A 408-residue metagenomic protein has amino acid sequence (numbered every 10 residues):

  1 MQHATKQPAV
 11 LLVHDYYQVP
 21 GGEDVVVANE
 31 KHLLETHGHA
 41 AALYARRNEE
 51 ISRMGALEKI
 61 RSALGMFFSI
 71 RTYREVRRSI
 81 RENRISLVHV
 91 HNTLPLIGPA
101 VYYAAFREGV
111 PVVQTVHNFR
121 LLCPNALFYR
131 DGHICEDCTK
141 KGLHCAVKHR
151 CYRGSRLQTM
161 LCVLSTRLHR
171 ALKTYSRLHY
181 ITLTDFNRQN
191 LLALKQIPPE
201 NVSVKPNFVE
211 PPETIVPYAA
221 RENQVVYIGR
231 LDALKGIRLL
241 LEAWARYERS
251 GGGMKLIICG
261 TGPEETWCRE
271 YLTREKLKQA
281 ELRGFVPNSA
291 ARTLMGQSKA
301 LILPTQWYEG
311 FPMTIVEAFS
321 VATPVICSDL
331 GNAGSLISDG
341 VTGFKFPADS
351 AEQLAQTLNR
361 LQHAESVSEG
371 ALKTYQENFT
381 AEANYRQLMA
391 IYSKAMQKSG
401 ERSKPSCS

Functional and structural regions predicted by a protein language model:
D24-V25, N223, Y227-R246, P263-R269 (+2 more regions): A conserved mid-protein helix/loop that constitutes part of the nucleotide-sugar donor-binding site
R107, C135-Y180: Membrane-proximal helix-turn-helix segments that form the acceptor-binding/catalytic region of lipid-linked
F186, F208: Carbohydrate-associated surface elements
R269-S289: Nucleotide-activated donor-binding/catalytic signature segment of Leloir-type glycosyltransferases, i.e., the conserved
G296-G310, T323: Acidic donor-binding loop of glycosyltransferase active sites
I315, P324-C327: Short hydrophobic beta-strand element within catalytic cores of glycosyltransferases and related nucleotide-activated
D339-G340, F344-A351, L358-E365: Conserved acidic donor-binding segment of nucleotide-sugar-dependent glycosyltransferases
E365-A390: A short, well-ordered alpha-helix in the C-terminal region of glycosyltransferases
